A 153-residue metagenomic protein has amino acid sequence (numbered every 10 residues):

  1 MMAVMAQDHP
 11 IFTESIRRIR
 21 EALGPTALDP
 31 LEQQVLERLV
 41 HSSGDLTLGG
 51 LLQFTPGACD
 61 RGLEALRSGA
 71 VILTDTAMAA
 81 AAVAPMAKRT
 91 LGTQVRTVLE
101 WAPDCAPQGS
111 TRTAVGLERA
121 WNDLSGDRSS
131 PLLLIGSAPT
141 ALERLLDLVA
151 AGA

Functional and structural regions predicted by a protein language model:
M2-A6, G49, P107, S129-I135: Flexible, glycine/proline-enriched loop segments at strand-loop-helix junctions that form or flank small-ligand binding
M2-L73, A81: Electropositive, gly/pro-rich neighborhoods at or near active sites that engage anionic ligands
D45, A77-A79, S137-T140: Short glycine-rich anion-binding loops that position phosphate/pyrophosphate groups of nucleotides and phosphorylated
I72-T74, T97, L134-I135: General beta-strand structural signal in soluble alpha/beta enzymes
A81-A82, D104-A106, A141-R144: Short, well-ordered, mixed-charge alpha-helical segments that flank or form enzyme active sites
V83-L91, D147-A153: Short, solvent-exposed amphipathic alpha-helical segments in soluble enzyme and RNA/protein-processing domains
A87-S130: Long, charge-dense
R112, L117, W121-R128, L134-A153: Glycine-rich phosphate-binding loops that contact phosphosugars or nucleotide phosphates
